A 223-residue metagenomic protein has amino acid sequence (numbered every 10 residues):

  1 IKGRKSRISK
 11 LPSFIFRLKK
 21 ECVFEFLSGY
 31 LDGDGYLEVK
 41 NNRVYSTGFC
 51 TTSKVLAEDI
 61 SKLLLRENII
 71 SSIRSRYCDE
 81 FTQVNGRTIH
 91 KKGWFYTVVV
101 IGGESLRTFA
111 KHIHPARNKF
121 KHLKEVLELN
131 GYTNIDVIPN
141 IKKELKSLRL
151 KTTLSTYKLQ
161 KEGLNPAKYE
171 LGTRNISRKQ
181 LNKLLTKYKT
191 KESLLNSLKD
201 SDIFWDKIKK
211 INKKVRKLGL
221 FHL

Functional and structural regions predicted by a protein language model:
I1-L223: Internal intein/HINT superfamily modules and their associated LAGLIDADG
